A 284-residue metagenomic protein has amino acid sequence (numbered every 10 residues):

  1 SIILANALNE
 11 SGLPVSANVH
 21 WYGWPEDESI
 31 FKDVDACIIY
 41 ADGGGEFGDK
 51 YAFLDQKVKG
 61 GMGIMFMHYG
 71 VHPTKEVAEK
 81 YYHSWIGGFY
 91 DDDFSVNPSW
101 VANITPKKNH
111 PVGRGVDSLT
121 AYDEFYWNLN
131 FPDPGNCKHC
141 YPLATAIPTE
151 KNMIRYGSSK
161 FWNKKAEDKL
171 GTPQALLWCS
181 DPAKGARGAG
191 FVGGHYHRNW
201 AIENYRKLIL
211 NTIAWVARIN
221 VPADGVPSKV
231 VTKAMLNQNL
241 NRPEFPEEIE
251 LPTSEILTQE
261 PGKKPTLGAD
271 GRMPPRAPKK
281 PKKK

Functional and structural regions predicted by a protein language model:
S1-I2: Glycine- and acidic-residue-enriched helix-capping/strand-helix junction motifs
L8-E28: A short, well-structured beta->alpha microelement
E10, N152, S158-K284: Extracellular ligand-binding/catalytic regions of CAZymes and related secreted enzymes and adhesion modules
S16-H20, D35-A41, G63-H68, N103 (+4 more regions): Structural recognition of the beta-strand scaffold that forms the well-ordered cores of secreted hydrolase catalytic
H20-E26, D49-A52, G171-L177: Alpha-helical scaffolding within the catalytic cores of extracellular/periplasmic polymer-degrading hydrolases
S29-D33, F47-G48, K57-G60, E76 (+5 more regions): Extracellular/periplasmic catalytic domains that process cell-envelope and extracellular macromolecules
I30-E76, F191: Short alpha-beta junction capping motif
F66-Y156, G225-K280: An acidic, glycine-rich "communication" segment
